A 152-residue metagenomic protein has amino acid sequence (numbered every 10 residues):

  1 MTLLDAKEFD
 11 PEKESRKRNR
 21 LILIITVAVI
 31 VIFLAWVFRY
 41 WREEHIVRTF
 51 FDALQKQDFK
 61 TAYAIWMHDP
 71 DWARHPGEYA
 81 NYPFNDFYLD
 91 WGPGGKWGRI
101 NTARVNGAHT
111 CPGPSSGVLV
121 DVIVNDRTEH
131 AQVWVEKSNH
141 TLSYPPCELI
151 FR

Functional and structural regions predicted by a protein language model:
M1-K17: N-terminal Lys/Arg-rich, disordered targeting/topogenic segments
F9-E14, I22-I24, G77-Y82, W91-W97 (+1 more regions): A broad, low-specificity signal for short, low-complexity segments enriched in glycine/proline and polar/charged
P11-E12, F38-K56, K60: Ser/Thr/Pro/Gly-rich low-complexity linker/stalk segments immediately outside membranes or between
R20-R39: Hydrophobic membrane-insertion alpha-helices, especially the h-region of bacterial N-terminal signal peptides
D52-L89: Short extracytoplasmic
D90-R152: Exposed beta-sheet edge and beta->alpha loop/turn motif
